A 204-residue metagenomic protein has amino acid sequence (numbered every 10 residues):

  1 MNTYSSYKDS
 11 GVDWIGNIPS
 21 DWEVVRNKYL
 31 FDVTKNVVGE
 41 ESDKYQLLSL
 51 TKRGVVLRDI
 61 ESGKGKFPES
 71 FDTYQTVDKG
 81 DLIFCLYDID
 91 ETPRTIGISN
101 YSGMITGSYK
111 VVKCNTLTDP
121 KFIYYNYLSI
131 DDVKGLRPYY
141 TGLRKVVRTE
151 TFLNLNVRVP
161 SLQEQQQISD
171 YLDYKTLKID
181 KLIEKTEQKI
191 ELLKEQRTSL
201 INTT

Functional and structural regions predicted by a protein language model:
M1-I18, L177-T204: Short amphipathic coiled-coil heptad-repeat segments
Y7-V38, N154, R158, L162 (+1 more regions): Non-catalytic DNA-recognition/assembly elements of restriction-modification systems
S10-G11, K28-G39, K44-K79: Sequence-specific dsDNA recognition surfaces
G11-D13, S108-K110, T151-L155, T186: Short amphipathic alpha-helical segments
Y74-Q75, K79-D132, P138-G142, R148: A short beta-sheet element
T118, E150, L162-E164: Cytosolic histidine kinase catalytic core of two-component systems
Q165-T176: Extended amphipathic alpha-helical segments enriched in small hydrophobics
